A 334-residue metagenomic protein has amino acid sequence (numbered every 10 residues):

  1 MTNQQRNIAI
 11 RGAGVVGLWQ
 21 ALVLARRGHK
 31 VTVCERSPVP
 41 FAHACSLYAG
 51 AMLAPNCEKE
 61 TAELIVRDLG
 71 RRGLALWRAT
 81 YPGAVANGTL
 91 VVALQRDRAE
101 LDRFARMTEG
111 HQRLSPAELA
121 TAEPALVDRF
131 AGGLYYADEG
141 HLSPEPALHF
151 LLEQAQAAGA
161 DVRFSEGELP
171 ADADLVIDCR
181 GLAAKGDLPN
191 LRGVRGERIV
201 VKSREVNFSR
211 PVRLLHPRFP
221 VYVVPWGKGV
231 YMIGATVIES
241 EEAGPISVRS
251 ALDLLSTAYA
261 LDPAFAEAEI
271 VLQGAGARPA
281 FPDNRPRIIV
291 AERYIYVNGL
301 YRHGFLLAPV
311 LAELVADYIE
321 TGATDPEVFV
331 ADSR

Functional and structural regions predicted by a protein language model:
R6-T32: N-terminal Rossmann-like FAD-binding beta1-loop-alpha1 element of flavoenzymes
R11, D172-L182, A312: Short hydrophobic core segments
L22-R26, L47, L53, G83-A84 (+1 more regions): Active-site substrate-recognition segment that forms the wall of the catalytic cavity or substrate channel
R26-C45: Glycine-rich FAD pyrophosphate-binding loop
G50-A122: Dinucleotide-binding Rossmann-like beta1-alpha1 core, especially the glycine-rich loop that anchors the ADP
T61-R71, V92-A99, L134-F150, P245-R249 (+1 more regions): Short beta-strand to alpha-helix junction loop
L134-E168, C179: Helical element adjacent to the flavin cofactor pocket in flavoenzyme catalytic cores
E269-R334: C-terminal catalytic lobe of FAD-dependent flavoproteins
